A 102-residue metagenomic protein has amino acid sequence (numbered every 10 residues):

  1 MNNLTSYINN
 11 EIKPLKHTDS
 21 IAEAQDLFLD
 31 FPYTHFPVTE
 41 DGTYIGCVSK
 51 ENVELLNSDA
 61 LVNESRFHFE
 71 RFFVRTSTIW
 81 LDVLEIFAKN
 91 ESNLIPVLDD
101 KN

Functional and structural regions predicted by a protein language model:
M1-I12, D59-F72: Bateman (tandem CBS) regulatory domains
S6, D26, N52-L55, E85: Charged/polar, solvent-exposed surface patches and flexible loops
N9, D30-Y33, P37, T43-D59 (+2 more regions): Short beta->alpha transition motifs characteristic of CBS
K13-P32, V38-T39, F72-K101: The conserved cystathionine-beta-synthase
